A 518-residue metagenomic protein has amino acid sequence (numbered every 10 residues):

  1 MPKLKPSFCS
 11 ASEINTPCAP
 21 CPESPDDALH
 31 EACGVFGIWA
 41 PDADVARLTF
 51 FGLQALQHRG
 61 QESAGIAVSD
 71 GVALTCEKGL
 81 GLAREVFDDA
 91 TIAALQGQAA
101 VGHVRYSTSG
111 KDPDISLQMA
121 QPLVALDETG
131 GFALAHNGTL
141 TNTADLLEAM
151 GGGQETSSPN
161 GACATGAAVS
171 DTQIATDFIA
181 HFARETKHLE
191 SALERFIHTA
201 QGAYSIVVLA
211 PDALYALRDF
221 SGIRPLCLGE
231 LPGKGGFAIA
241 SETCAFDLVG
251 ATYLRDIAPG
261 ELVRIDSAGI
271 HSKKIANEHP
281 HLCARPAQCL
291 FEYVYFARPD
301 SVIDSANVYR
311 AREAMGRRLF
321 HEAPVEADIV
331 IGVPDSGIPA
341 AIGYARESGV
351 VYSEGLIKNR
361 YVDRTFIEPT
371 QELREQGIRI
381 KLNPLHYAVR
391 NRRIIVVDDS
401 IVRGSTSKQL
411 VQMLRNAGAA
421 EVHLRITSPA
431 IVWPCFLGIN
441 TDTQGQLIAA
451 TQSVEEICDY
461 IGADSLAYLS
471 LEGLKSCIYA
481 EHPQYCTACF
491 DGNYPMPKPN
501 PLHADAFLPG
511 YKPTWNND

Functional and structural regions predicted by a protein language model:
P2-P259, R264-A327, V333, E421: Conserved short alpha-helical segments that host acidic/polar catalytic motifs at enzyme active sites
V45, T108-G110, N142, Y215 (+8 more regions): Flexible loop/turn segments at secondary-structure boundaries
G65, I395, H423-R425: A structural signal for isolated positions on well-ordered beta-strands in alpha/beta enzyme cores
S157, E185, E322-D328, R346-S353 (+2 more regions): Secondary-structure transition/capping motifs at alpha-helix termini and the adjoining loop/turn into the next element
A168, Q173-T176, Y352-D363, Y460-I478: A conserved beta-strand->alpha-helix junction
I197, D212-A213, E230, G250-D256 (+1 more regions): PRPP-dependent phosphoribosyltransferase catalytic core
V330, G337-Y344, S348, Y352 (+1 more regions): Extended, hydrophobic alpha-helical segments in both membrane/secreted and soluble proteins
G349-I395, S405, V432-N440: Short, glycine/charge-rich flexible loops or terminal/linker lids adjacent to PRPP-binding catalytic cores
